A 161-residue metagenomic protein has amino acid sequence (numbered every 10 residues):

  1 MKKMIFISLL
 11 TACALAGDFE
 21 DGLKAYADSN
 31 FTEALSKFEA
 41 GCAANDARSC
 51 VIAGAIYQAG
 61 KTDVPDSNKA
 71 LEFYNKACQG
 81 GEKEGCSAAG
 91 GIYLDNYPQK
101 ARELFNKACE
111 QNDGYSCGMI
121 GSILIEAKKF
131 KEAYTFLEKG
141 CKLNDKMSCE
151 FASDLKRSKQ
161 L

Functional and structural regions predicted by a protein language model:
M4-C13: Sec-dependent N-terminal signal peptides
G17-E33, K37-A40, A44: Alpha-helical segment of the N-proximal tetratricopeptide repeat
D18-A25, I52-A59, A88-N96, M119-E126 (+1 more regions): Hydrophobic face of amphipathic alpha-helices that form TPR/SEL1-like repeat modules and related alpha-solenoid
D21, K139-L161: Terminal, low-structured helical/coil segments at or just beyond the last alpha-helical repeat
S29-S36, D63-F73, L94-K107, A127-F136: Structural signature of tandem alpha-helical TPR/SEL1-like repeats, specifically the intra-repeat loop/turn
N30, A43-D46, A59-K61, G80-K83 (+3 more regions): Short helix-capping/linker turns of helical repeat alpha-solenoids
A40-G41, K76-A77, K107-A108, K139-G140: Canonical positions in the second alpha-helix
A55, A59, N75, E82-D95 (+3 more regions): Alpha-helical adaptor scaffolds
